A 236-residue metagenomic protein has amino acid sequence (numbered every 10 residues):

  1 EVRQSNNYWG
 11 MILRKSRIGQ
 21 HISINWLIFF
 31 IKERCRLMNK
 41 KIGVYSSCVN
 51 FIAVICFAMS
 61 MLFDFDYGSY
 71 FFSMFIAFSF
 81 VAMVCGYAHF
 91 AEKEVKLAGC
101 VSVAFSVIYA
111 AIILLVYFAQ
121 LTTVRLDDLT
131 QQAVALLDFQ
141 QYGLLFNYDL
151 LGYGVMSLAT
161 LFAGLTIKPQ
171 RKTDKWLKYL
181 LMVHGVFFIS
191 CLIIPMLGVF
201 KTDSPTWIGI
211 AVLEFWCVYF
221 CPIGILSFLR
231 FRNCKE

Functional and structural regions predicted by a protein language model:
W9, R17-L37: Short, Lys/Arg-enriched N-terminal segments with co-localized hydrophobic residues within the first ~10-30 amino acids
M38-E236: Hydrophobic, aromatic-enriched alpha-helical segments typical of multi-pass transmembrane helices
